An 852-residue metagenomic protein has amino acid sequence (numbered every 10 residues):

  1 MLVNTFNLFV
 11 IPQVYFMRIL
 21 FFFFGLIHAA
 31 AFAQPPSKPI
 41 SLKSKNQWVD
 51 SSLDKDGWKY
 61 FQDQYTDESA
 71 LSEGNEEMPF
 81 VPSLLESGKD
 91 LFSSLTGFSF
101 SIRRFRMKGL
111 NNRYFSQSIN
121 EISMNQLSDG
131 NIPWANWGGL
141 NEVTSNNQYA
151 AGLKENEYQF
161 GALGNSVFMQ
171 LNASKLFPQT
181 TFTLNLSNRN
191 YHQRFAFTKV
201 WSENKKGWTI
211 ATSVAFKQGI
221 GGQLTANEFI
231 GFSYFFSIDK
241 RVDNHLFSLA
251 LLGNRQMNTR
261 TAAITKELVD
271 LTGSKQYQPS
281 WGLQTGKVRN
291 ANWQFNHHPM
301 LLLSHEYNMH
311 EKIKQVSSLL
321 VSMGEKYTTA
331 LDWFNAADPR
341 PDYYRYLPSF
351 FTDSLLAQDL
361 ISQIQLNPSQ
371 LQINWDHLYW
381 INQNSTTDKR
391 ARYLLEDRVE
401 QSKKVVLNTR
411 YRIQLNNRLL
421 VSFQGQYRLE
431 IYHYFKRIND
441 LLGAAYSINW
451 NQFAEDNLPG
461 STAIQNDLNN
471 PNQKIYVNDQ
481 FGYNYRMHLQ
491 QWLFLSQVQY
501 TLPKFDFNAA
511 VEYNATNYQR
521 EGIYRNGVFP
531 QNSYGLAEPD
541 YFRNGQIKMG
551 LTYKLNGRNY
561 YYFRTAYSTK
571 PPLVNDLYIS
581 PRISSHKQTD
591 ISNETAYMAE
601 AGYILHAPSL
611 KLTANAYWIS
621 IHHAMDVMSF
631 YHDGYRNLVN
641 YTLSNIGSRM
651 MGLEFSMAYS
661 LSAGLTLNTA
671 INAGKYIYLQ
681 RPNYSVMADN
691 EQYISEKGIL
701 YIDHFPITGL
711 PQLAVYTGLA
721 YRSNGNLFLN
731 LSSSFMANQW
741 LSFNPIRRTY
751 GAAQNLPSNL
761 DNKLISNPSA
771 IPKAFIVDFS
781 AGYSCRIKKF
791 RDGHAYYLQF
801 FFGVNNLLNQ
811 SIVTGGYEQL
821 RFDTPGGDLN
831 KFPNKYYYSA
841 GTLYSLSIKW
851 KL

Functional and structural regions predicted by a protein language model:
S93-L95, I122-L153, Q170-L176, Y277: Short acidic/polar hinge/loop motifs at secondary-structure boundaries that mediate gating or recognition
N156, N165-E203, T212-A226, S732: Short strand-turn segments of transmembrane beta-barrel domains in outer membranes, especially the first one or two
L246-S304, Y327-E396, P459-V477, V627-F630: Acidic/polar loop-and-plug regions of large Gram-negative outer-membrane beta-barrel proteins
A263-I264, L268, I464-Q465, N469-N472 (+10 more regions): Surface-exposed extracellular loop regions of Gram-negative outer-membrane beta-barrel proteins, predominantly
Q276-M300, S304, M487, A537-Q546 (+7 more regions): Outer-membrane beta-barrel signature, preferentially recognizing the C-terminal barrel domain of Gram-negative
L394, L420-N556, P581, N683: Signature of Gram-negative outer-membrane beta-barrel scaffolds
W618-S620, Y641-I746, K849-K851: Gram-negative outer-membrane beta-barrel transporters
L667, F735-A753, Y783-L852: C-terminal beta-signal and adjacent terminal beta-strands/loops of Gram-negative outer-membrane beta-barrel proteins
